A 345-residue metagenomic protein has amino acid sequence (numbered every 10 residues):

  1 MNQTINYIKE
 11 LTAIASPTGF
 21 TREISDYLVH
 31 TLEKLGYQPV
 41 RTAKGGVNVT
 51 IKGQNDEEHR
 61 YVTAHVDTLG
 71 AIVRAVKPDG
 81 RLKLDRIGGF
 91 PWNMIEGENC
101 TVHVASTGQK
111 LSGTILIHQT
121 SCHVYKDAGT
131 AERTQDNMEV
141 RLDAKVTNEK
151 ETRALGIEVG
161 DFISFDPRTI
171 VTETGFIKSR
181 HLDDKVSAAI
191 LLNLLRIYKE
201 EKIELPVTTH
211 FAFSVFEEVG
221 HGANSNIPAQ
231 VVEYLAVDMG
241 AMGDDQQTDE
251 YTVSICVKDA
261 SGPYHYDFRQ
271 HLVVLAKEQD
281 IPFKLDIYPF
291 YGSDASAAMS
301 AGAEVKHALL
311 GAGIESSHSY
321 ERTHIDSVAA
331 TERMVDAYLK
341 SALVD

Functional and structural regions predicted by a protein language model:
M1-D345: N-terminal hydrophobic/helix-forming segments and targeting peptides
